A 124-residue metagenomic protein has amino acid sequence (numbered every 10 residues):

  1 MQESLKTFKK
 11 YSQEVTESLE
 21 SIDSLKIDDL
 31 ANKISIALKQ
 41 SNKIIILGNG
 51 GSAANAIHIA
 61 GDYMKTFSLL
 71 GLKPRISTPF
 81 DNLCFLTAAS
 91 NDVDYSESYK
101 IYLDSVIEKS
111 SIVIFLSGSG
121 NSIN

Functional and structural regions predicted by a protein language model:
M1-I22: Generic N-terminal amphipathic, Lys/Arg-enriched alpha-helix
F8, I27-L30, A56: Hydrophobic packing residues in well-ordered alpha-helices of helical domains and bundles
S12, A31, A60: Short amphipathic alpha-helical/adjacent loop interface patches that line ligand and macromolecule-binding sites
T16-L25, V113-S122: Short, glycine-rich nucleotide/cofactor-binding loops
I22-Q40: A short, well-structured juxtamembrane/interface segment
I36-I107: Glycine-rich, small/polar surface segments that engage phosphate groups of diverse ligands
N42-L47, K109-N121: A short, small-residue-rich loop immediately preceding and capping a beta-strand
A56, N121-N124: Glycine/threonine-rich flexible loop motifs
